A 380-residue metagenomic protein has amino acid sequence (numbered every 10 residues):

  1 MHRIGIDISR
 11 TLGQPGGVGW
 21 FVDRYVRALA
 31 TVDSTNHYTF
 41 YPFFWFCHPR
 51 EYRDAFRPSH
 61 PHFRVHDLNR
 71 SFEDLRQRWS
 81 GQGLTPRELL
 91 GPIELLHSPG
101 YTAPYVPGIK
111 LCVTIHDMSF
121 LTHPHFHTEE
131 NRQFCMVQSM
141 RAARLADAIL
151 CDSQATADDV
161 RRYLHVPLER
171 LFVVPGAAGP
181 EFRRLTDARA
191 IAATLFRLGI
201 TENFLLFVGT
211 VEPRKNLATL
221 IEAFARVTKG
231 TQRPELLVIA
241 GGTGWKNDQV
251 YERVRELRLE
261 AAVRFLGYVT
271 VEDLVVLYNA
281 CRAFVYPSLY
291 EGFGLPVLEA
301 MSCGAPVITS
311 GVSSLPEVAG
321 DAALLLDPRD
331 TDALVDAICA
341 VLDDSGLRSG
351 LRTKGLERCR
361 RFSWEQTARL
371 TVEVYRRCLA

Functional and structural regions predicted by a protein language model:
M1-A380: Carbohydrate transferase catalytic cores enriched for Leloir-type hexosyltransferases
